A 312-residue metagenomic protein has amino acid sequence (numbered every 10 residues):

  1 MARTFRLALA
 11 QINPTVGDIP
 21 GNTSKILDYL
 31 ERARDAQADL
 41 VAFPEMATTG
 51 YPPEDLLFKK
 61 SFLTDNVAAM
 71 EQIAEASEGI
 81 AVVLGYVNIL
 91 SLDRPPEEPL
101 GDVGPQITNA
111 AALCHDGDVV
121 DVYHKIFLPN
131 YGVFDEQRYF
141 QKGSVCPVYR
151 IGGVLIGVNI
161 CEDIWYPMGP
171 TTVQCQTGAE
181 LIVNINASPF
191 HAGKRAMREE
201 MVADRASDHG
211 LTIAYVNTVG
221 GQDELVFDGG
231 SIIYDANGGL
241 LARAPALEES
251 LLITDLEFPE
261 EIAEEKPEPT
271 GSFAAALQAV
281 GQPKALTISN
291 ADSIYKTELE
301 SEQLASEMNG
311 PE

Functional and structural regions predicted by a protein language model:
M1-E312: Enzyme catalytic cores with a strong preference for nitrogen-chemistry domains
